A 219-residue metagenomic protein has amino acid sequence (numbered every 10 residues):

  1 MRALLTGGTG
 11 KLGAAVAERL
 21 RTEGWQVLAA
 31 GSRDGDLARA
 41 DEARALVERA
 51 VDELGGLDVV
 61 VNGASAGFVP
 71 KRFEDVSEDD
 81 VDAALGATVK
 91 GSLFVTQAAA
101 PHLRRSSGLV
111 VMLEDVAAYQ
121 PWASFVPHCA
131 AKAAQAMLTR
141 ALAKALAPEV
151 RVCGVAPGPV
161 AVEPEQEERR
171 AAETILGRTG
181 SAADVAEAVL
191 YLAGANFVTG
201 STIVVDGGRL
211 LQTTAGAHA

Functional and structural regions predicted by a protein language model:
T9, A17: N-terminal Rossmann NAD(P)H-binding glycine-rich loop of SDR-like oxidoreductase domains
G56, M112, A136, L146-V160 (+1 more regions): Conserved Rossmann-fold SDR core element
P70, Q120, T199-A219: Short C-terminal tail/terminal secondary-structure segment of NAD(P)H-dependent dehydrogenase/reductase domains
K71-F73, D80-L85, R170: Substrate-binding pocket helix/loop in short-chain dehydrogenase/reductase
T96-Q97, R140: A short, exposed helix-loop element centered on a Lys and neighboring polar residues
L109-A134, T139-A147, P159: Catalytic loop of short-chain dehydrogenase/reductase
S181-V205, L210: C-terminal substrate-recognition "lid" of short-chain dehydrogenase/reductases
